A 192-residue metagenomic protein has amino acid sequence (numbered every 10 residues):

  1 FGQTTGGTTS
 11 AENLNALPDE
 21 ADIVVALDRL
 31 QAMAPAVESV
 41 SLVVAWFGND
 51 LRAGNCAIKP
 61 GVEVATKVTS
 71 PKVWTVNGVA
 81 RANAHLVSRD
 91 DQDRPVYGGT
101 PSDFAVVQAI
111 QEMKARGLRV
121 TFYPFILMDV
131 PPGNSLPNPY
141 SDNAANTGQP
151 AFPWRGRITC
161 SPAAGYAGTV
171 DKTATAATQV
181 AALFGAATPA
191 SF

Functional and structural regions predicted by a protein language model:
F1-E20: Boundary/entry segment of secreted carbohydrate-active catalytic domains
F1-G2, E38-F192: Substrate-binding cleft and catalytic face of glycoside hydrolase catalytic domains, especially the flexible beta-alpha
N13-L17, L30, V96-D103: Short, charged/polar micro-motifs that form catalytic or ligand-binding hotspots
L17-P18, D22-G48: Catalytic domains of carbohydrate-active enzymes, especially glycoside hydrolases
